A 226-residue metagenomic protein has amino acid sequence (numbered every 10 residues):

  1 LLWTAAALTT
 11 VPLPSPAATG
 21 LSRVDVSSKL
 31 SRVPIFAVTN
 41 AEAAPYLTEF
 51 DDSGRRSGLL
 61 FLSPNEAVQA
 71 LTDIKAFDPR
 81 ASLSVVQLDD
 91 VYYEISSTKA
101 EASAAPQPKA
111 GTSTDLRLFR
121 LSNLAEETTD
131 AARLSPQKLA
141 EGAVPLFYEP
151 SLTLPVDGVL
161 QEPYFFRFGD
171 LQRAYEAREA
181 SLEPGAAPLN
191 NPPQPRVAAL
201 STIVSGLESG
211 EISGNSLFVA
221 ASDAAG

Functional and structural regions predicted by a protein language model:
L1-L8: N-terminal export leaders
V11-G226: Conserved NAD+-utilizing ADP-ribose enzyme module
